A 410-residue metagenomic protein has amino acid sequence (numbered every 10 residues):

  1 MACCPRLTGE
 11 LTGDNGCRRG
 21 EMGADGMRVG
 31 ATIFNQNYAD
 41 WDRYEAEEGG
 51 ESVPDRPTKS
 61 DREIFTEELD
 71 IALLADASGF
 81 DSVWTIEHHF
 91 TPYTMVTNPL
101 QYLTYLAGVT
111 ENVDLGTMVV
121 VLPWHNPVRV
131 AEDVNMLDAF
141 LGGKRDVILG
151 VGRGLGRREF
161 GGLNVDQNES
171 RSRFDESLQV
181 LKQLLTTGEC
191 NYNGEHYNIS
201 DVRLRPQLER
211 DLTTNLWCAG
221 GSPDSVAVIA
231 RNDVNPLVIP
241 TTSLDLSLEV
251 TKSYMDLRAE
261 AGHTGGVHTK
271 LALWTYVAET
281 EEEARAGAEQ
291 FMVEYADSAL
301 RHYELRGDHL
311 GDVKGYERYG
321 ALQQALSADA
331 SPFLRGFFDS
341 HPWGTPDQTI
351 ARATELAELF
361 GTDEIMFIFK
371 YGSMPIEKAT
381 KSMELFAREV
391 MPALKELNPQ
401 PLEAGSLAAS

Functional and structural regions predicted by a protein language model:
N15-V113, T214, A404-S410: N-terminal beta1-alpha1-beta2 module of alpha/beta enzyme domains
G23-G26, A31-R56, N168-L204, D245-T362 (+2 more regions): An alpha-helical appendage that flanks or caps ligand/catalytic pockets
V29-I33, V83-T85, L115-T117, V147-V151 (+4 more regions): Hydrophobic faces of well-ordered beta-strands that scaffold small-molecule active sites in alpha/beta enzyme cores
E63-L74, G221-A227, Q348-E355: Short, acidic/polar
D76-A77, L103-E111, D138-R145, A230-R231 (+2 more regions): Acidic (Asp/Glu)-rich catalytic clusters
G79, E87, L106, L137 (+6 more regions): Conserved, mostly hydrophobic/aromatic
S82-Y102, V121, T242, I368-A379: Glycine-rich, proline-tolerant flexible connector loops at the mouths of alpha/beta enzymes
S222, V226, A230-D245, V250-T251: A conserved active-site cap/scaffold subdomain adjacent to cofactor or substrate pockets
